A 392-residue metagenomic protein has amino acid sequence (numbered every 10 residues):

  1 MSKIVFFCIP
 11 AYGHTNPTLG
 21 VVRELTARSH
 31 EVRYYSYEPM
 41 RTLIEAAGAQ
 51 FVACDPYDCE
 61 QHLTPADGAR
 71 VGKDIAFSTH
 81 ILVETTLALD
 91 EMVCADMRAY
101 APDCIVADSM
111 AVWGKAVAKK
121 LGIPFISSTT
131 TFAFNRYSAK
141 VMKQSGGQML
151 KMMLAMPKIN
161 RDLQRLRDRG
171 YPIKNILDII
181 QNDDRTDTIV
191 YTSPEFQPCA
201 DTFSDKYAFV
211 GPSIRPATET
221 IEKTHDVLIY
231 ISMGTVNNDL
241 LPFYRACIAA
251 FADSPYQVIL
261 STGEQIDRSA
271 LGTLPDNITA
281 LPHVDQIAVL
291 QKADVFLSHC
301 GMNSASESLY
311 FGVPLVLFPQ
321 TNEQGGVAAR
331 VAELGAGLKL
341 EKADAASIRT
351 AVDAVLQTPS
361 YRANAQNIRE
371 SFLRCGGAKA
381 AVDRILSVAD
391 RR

Functional and structural regions predicted by a protein language model:
M1-R33, P39-Q50, A95-A99, C104-A107 (+5 more regions): Nucleotide-activated sugar donor-binding and catalytic core shared by glycosyltransferases and related lipid-linked
S2, H30-I229, M233-A249, D253-Y256: Nucleotide-sugar-dependent glycosyltransferase catalytic domains
F6-F7, I231, L260: Preference for bulky hydrophobic residues occupying beta-strand positions in well-ordered beta-sheet regions
P10, Y57, T131-F132, E264-Q265 (+1 more regions): Short glycine-enriched loops at secondary-structure junctions
D178, G211-S213, S261-E264, K342: Beta-strand->loop->alpha-helix junctions that form or flank phosphate-binding loops in nucleotide-handling enzymes
S204, R215-A217, D267, P275 (+1 more regions): Generic structural signal for alpha-helix starts
A208, P216, I231, I266 (+3 more regions): Residue-level signal for pocket-adjacent positions within structured domains
T235, R245-T279: Catalytic donor nucleotide-activated moiety binding site of glycosyltransferases and closely related
